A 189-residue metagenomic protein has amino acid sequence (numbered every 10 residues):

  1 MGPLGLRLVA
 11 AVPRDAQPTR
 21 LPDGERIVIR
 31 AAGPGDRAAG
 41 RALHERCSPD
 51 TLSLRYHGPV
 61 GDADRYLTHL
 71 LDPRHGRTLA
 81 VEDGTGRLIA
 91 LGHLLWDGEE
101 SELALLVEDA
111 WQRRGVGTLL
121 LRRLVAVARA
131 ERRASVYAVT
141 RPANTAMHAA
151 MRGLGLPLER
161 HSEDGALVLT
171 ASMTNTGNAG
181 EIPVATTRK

Functional and structural regions predicted by a protein language model:
M1-K189: Long, contiguous binding/interaction regions
